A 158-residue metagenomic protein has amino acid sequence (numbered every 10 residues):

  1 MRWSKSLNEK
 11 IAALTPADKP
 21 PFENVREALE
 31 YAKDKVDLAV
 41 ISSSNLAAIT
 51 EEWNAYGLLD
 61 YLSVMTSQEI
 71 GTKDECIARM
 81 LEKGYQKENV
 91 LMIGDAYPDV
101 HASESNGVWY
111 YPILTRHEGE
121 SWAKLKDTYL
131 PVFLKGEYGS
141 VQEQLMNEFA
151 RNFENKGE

Functional and structural regions predicted by a protein language model:
M1-A12, G57: Short, basic/glycine-rich phosphate-binding loops at helix/coil junctions that contact nucleotide phosphates
E9-A39, E75: Short, acidic loop-to-helix structural element flanking the phosphoryl-transfer center in phosphate-processing enzymes
N24-Y31, E52, C76-M80, A102-N106: A short acidic, amphipathic alpha-helical/loop segment
K35-V36, L62-S63, G107: Short, well-ordered alpha-helix to beta-strand connector turns
A39-V90: Substrate-recognition "cap/lid" segment bordering the active-site pocket of phosphatases
E82-I93, V132-V141: A polyampholytic, Gly/Pro-enriched intrinsically disordered region
K87-L130: Acidic, Mg2+-coordinating phosphoryl-transfer loop and its flanking beta/alpha structural elements, shared across
D127, P131-E158: C-terminal accessory extensions appended to soluble enzyme cores
